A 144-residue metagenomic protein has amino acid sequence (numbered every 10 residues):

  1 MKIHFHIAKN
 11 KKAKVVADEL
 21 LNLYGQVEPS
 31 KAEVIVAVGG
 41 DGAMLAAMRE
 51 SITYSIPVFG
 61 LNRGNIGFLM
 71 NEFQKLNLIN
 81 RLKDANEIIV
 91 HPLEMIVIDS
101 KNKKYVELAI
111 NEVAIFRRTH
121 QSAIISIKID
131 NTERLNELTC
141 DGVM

Functional and structural regions predicted by a protein language model:
M1-V34, V38, A46-T53, F73-I89 (+1 more regions): ATP/NTP phosphate-donor binding region
N10-K11, N65-G67: Short histidine/acidic/glycine/proline-rich micro-motifs that form metal- and phosphate-coordinating active-site loops
G40-A43, G64-I66: Short glycine-rich anion-binding loops that position phosphate/pyrophosphate groups of nucleotides and phosphorylated
L45-M48, I127-I129: Short, contiguous, well-ordered secondary-structure segments
S55-P57: Proline-centered loop/turn at the N-terminus of a beta-strand
F59-L61: Generic beta-sheet signal
F68-G142: Catalytic core of DAGKc-family lipid kinases
